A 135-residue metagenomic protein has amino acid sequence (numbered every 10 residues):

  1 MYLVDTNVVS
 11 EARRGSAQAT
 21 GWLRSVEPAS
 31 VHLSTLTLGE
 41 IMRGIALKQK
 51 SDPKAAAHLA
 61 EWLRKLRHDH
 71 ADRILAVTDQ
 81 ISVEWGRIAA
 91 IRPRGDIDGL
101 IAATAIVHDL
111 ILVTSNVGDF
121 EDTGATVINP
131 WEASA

Functional and structural regions predicted by a protein language model:
Y2-V4, T20-V107, I111, E121-A125 (+1 more regions): PIN-domain endoribonuclease scaffold, especially VapC-family toxins
V9-A12: N-terminal beta1-alpha1 ligand-phosphate binding loop
S16-A17: Conserved strand-to-helix beginnings and helix N-cap segments that scaffold or border functional pockets
S115-D119: C-terminal structural segments of small proteins and small subunits
